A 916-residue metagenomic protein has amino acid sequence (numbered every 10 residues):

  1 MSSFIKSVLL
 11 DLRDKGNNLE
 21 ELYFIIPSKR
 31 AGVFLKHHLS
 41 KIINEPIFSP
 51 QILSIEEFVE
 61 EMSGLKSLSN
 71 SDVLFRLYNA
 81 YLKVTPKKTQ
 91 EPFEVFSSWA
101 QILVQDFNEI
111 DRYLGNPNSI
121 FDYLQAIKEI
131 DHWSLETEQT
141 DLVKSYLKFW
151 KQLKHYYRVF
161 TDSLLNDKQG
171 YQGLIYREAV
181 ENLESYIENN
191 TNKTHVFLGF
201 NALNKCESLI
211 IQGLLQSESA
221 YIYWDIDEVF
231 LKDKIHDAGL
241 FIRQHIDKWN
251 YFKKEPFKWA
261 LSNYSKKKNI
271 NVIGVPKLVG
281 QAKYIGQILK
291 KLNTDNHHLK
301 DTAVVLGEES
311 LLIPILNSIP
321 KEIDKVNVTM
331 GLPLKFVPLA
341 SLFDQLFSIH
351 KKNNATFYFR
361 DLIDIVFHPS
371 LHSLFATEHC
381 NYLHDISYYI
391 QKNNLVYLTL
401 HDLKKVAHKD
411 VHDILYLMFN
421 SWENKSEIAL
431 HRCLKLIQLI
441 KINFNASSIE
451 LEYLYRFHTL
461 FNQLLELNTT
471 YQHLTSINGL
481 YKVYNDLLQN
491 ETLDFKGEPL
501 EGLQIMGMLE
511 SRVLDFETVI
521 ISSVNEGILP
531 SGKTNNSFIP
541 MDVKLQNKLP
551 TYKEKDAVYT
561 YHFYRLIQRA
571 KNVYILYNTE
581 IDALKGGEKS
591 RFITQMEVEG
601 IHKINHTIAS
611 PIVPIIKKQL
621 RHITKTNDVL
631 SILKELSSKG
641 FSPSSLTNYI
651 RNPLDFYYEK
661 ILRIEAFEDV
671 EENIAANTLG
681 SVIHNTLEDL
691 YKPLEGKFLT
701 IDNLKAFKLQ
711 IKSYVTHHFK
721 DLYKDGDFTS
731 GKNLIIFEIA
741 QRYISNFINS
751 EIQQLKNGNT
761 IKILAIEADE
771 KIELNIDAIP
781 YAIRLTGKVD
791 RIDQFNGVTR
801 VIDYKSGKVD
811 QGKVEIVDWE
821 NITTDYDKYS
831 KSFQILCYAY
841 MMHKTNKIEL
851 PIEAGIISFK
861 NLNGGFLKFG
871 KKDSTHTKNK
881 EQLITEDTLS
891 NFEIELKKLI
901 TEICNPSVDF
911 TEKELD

Functional and structural regions predicted by a protein language model:
M1-P50, I55-E57, S185-A355, L514-D515 (+1 more regions): Conserved motor-region signature of P-loop NTPase helicases/translocases
I26-N190, K205, N381: Basic/charged alpha-beta structural segments of nucleotide/phosphate-handling enzymes
S54, T194-L203, E308, D486-N535 (+6 more regions): Conserved helicase core region in the C-terminal RecA-like lobe
K83-N116, N317-K325, Y358-R456, V682 (+2 more regions): Accessory helical subdomains and C-terminal extensions of nucleic-acid helicases that mediate DNA/RNA engagement
K128-F241, G274-K277, E517-T518, K756-L764 (+1 more regions): Conserved helicase NTPase motor core
D141, S145-L165, T191, L198 (+6 more regions): Accessory C-terminal helicase-associated subdomains
S341, N354-T356, R360-D364, P369 (+3 more regions): Accessory/regulatory regions of helicases
I520, A583, I623-D916: RecB-family 4Fe-4S metal-dependent nuclease core
